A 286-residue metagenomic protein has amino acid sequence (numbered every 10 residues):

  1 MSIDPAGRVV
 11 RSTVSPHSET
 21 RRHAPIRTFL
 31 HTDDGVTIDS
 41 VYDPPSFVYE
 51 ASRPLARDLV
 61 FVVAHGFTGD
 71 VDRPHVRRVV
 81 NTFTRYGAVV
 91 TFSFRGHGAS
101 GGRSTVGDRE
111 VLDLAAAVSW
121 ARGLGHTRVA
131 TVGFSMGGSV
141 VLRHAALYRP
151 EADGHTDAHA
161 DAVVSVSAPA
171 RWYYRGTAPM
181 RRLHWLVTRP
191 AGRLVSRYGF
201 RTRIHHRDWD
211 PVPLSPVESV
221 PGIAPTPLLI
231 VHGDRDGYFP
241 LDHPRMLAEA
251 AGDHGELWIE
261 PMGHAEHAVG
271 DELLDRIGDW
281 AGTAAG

Functional and structural regions predicted by a protein language model:
G7, T13-S18, A24-T28, I38 (+5 more regions): The alpha/beta-hydrolase serine catalytic core
D33-R53: A short loop-to-beta-strand scaffold at the N-terminal edge of the catalytic core in hydrolase folds
R57-G66: Short beta-strand element of the alpha/beta-hydrolase
F67, S93-G98, P169, G263: Short beta-to-alpha linker loops that shape the active-site pocket of alpha/beta-hydrolase fold enzymes
F67-V80: The serine-hydrolase catalytic nucleophile loop
V80-G101: Conserved alpha/beta-hydrolase
T105-L124: Alpha/beta-hydrolase active-site loop
W120-R181: Primarily recognizes the serine-hydrolase "nucleophile elbow" in alpha/beta-hydrolase and SGNH/GDSL folds
